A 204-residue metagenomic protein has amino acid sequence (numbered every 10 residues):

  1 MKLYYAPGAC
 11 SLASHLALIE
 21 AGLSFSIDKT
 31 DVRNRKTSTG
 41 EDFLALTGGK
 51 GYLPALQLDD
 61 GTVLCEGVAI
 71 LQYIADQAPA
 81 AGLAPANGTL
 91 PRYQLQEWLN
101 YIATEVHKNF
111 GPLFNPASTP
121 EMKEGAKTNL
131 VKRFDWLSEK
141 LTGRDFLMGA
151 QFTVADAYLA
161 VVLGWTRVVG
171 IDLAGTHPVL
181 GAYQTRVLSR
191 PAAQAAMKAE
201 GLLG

Functional and structural regions predicted by a protein language model:
M1-G125, S138: GST-like domain detector, emphasizing the conserved glutathione-binding G-site in the N-terminal thioredoxin-like
I27, A150, G175, A196-M197: A generic structural-conservation signal
V32-N34, G181, L202: Positions that flank functional sites
A45, S189, K198-A199: Phosphate-coordinating loops and pocket residues in cytosolic domains that bind phosphorylated ligands
I74, L90, W98-P191: GST-like fold's C-terminal all-alpha helical module
A196-G204: Terminal-tail/helix-coil boundary detector
